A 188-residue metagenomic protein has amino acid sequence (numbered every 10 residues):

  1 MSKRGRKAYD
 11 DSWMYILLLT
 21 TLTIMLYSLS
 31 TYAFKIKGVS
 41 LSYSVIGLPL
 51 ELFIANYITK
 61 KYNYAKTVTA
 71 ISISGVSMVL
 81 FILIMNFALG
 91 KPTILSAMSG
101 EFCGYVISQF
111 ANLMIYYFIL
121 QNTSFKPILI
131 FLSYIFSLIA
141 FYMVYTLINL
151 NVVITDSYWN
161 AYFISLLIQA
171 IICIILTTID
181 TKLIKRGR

Functional and structural regions predicted by a protein language model:
S2-V68: Hydrophobic transmembrane alpha-helices
S12-Y15, K66-V76, I128-F131: Cytoplasmic-side transmembrane-helix entry/capping segments in multi-pass membrane proteins
Y15-T21, Y43-I54, I82, Y105-Q121 (+1 more regions): Hydrophobic alpha-helical transmembrane segments
T20-T23, S74-M78, L138: Residue-level recognition of pore/gate-forming positions within transmembrane alpha-helices of multi-pass
T23-T31, F81-N86, Y145, N149 (+1 more regions): Structural signal for membrane-spanning alpha-helices in multi-pass inner-membrane proteins, emphasizing helix cores
S30, F34-L41, M78-G104: Interfacial aromatic-anchored transmembrane helix boundaries in multi-pass membrane proteins
E51-N56, S74-N86: A generic, lipid-embedded transmembrane alpha helix
M98-R188: Membrane-embedded alpha-helical hairpins and interfacial helices in multi-pass inner-membrane proteins
